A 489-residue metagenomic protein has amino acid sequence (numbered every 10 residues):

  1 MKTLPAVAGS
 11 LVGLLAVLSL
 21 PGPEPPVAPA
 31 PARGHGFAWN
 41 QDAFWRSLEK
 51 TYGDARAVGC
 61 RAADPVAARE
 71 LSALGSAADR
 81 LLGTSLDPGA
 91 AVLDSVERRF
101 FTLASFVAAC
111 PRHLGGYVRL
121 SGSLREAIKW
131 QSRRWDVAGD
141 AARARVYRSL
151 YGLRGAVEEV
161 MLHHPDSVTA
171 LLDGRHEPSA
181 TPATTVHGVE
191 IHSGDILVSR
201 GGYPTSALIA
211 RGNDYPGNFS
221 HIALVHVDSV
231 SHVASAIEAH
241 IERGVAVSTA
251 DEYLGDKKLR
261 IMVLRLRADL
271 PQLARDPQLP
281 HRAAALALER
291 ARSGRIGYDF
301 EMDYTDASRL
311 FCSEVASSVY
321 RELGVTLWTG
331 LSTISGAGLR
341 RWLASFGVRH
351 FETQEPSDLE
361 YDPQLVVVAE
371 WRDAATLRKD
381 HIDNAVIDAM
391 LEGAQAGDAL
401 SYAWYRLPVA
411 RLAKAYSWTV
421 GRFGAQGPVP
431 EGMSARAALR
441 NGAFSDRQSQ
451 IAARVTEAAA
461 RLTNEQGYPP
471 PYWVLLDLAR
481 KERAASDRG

Functional and structural regions predicted by a protein language model:
K2-G489: Cysteine-nucleophile amide-bond enzymes
